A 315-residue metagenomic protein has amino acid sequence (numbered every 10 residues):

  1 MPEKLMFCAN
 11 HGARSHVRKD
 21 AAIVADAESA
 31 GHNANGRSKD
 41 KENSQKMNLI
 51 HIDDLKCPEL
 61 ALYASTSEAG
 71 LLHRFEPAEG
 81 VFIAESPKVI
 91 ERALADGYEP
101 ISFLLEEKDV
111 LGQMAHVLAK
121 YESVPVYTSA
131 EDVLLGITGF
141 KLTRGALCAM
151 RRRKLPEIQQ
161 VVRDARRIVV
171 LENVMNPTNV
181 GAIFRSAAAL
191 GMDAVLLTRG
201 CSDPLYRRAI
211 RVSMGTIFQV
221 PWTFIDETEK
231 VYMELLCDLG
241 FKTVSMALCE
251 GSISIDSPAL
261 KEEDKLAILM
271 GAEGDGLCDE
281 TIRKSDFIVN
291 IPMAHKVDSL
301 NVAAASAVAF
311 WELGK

Functional and structural regions predicted by a protein language model:
P2, K41-E107: Boundary-proximal intrinsically disordered activation/regulatory segments immediately upstream of a helical core
A9-G12, V17, A21, A27-A30 (+1 more regions): Short hydrophobic alpha-helical segments enriched in small aliphatic residues
G112-S123, T281: Short, aromatic/basic amphipathic alpha-helical patches
E122-L135, G139: A glycine-rich helix N-cap at a beta->alpha junction
T128, L155-G251: RNA substrate-binding interface of SAM-dependent RNA methyltransferases
A146-C148, S186-L190, P204-F218, D279-K315: Structured adenosyl-cofactor binding patch, chiefly the S-adenosyl-L-methionine
S245-V297: Active-site/ligand-binding-proximal alpha/beta "capping" segment
